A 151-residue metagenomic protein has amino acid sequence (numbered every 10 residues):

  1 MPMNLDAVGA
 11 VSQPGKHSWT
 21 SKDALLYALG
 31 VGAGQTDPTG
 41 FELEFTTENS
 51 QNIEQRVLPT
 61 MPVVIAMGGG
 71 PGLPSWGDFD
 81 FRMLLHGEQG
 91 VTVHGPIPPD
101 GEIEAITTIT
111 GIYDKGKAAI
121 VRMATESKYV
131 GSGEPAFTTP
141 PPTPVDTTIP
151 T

Functional and structural regions predicted by a protein language model:
M1-E102: Hydrophobic, proline/glycine-rich low-complexity stretches
M1-G9, Q13, I65, L84-T151: HotDog/MaoC-like acyl-thioester-processing domains
